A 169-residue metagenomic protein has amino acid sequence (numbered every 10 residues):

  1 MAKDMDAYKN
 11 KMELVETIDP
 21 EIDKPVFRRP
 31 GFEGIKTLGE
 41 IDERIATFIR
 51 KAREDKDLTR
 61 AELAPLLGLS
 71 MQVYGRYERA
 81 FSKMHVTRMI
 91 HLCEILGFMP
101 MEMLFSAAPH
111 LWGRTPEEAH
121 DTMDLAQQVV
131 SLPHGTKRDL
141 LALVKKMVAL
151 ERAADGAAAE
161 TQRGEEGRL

Functional and structural regions predicted by a protein language model:
M1-I41, P133, G164-L169: N-terminal flexible/basic segments that precede or flank functional cores
K3-D4, K9-E21, T47-A64, H91: Short basic helix-loop element that most often maps to the first helix and adjoining turn of HTH DNA-binding modules
L67-M84, F105-A108: Recognition helix of helix-turn-helix/homeodomain-like DNA-binding domains that insert into the DNA major groove
A80-E94: Short, basic-rich loop-to-helix N-cap that marks the start of a DNA-contacting helix
G97-R114: Short C-terminal boundary/hinge segments that cap the last helix of small helical domains
L111-L169: Interfacial/linker helices and their anchor residues that mediate assembly or domain coupling
